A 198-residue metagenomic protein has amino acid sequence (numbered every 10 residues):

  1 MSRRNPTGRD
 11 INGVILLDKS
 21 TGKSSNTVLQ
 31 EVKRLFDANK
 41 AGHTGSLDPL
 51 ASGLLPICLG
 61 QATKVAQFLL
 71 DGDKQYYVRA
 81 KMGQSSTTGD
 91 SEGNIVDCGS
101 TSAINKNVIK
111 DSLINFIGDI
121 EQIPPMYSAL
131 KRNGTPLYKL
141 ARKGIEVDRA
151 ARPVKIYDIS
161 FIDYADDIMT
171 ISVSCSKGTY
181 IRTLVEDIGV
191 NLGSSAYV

Functional and structural regions predicted by a protein language model:
M1-V198: Catalytic/RNA-binding core of pseudouridine synthases
